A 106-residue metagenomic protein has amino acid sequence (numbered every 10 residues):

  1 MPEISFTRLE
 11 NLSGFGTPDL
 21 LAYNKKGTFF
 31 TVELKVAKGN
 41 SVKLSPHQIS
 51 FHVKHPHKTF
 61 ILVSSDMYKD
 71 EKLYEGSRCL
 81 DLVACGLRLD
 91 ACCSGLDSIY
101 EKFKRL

Functional and structural regions predicted by a protein language model:
M1-L12, K25: Acidic-basic catalytic patches of nuclease active cores, encompassing PD-(D/E)XK and other metal-cofactor nuclease
P2-E3, G27, H55-K58: Short glycine/proline-enriched coil/turn segments at helix->beta-strand junctions
T7, V32, F60-L62: Hydrophobic/aromatic beta-strand patches that form the interior of the parallel beta-sheet core in alpha/beta enzyme
G16: Beta-rich catalytic cores
L20-A22, T28-K38: Conserved catalytic cores of phosphodiester-cleaving nucleases, focusing on short active-site segments
A37-P56: Mg2+/Mn2+-dependent nuclease catalytic core
V53-L80: Nucleic-acid nuclease catalytic cores
A84-L106: Charged phosphate-binding loop/patch that engages nucleotide di/tri-phosphates or the phosphate backbone of nucleic
